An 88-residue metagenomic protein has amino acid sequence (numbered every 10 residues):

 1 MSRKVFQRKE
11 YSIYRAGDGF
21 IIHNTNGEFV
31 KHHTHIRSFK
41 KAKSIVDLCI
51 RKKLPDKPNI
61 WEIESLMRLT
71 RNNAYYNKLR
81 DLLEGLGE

Functional and structural regions predicted by a protein language model:
M1-I22, K31, R51, I60 (+1 more regions): Short N-terminal "domain-start" leader segments that mark the transition from disordered tails or signal peptides into
T25-K41, C49: A short, exposed loop/beta-hairpin motif centered on an aromatic-Gly-Thr core
S44-D56: Short, surface-exposed secondary-structure junctions/capping segments
D56-S65: N-terminal DNA-binding module of tyrosine recombinases/phage integrases
